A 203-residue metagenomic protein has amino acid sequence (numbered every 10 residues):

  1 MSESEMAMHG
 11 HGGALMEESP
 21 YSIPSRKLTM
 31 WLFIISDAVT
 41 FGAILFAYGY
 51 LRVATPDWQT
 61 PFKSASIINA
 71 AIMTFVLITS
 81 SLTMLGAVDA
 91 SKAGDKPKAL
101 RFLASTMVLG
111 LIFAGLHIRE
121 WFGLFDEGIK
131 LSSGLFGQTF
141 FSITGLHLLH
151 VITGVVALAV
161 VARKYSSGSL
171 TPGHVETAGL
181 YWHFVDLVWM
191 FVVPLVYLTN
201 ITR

Functional and structural regions predicted by a protein language model:
M1-R203: ...captures the hydrophobic TM-helix bundle architecture rather than a specific catalytic motif, and can also fire on
